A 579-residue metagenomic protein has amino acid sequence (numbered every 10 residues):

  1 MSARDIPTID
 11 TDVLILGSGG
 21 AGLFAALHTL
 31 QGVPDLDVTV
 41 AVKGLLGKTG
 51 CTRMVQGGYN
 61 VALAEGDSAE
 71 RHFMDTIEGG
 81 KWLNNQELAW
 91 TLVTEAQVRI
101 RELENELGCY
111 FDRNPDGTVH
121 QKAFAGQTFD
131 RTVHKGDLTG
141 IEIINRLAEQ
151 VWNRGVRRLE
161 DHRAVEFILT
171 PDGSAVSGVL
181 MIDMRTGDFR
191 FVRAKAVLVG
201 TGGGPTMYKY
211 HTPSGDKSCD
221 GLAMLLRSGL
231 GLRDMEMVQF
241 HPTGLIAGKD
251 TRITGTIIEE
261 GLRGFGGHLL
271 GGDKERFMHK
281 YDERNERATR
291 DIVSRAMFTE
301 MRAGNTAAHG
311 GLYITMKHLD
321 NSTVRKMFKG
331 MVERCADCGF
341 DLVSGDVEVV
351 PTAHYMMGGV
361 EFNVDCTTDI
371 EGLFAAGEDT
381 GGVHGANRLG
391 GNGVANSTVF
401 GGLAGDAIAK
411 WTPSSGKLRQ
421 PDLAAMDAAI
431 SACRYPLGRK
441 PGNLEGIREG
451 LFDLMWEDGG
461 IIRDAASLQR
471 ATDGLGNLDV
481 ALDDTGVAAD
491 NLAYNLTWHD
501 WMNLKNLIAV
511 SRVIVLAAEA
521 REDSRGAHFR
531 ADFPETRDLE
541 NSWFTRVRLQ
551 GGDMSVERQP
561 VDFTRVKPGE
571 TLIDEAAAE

Functional and structural regions predicted by a protein language model:
M1-R4, T8-T11, G20, A25-H28 (+12 more regions): Glycine- and aromatic-enriched mobile tails/lids
T8-T11, T186-A196, D369: Core beta-strand elements of the Rossmann-like FAD/NAD(P) dinucleotide-binding domain in flavoenzyme oxidoreductases
D35-V42, D234: Short beta-strand "acidic-cap" motif of Rossmann-like dinucleotide-binding folds
G44-I77, K81, P242-T243, R252-T254: Conserved N-terminal glycine-rich FAD pyrophosphate-binding loop of Rossmann-like flavoproteins
N84-Q97, R131-E149, L159, H211-C219 (+2 more regions): Short beta-strand to alpha-helix junction loop
E104-D188, G200, G244-G248, L269: Conserved redox-cofactor binding core of oxidoreductases
R185, A194-A196, G200-P205, F340 (+1 more regions): Glycine-/small-residue-rich beta->alpha transition segments that form the dinucleotide
M224, L230-D341, G345, T398 (+3 more regions): An anion/pyrophosphate-binding glycine-rich loop and adjacent beta-alpha core in soluble alpha-beta enzymes
